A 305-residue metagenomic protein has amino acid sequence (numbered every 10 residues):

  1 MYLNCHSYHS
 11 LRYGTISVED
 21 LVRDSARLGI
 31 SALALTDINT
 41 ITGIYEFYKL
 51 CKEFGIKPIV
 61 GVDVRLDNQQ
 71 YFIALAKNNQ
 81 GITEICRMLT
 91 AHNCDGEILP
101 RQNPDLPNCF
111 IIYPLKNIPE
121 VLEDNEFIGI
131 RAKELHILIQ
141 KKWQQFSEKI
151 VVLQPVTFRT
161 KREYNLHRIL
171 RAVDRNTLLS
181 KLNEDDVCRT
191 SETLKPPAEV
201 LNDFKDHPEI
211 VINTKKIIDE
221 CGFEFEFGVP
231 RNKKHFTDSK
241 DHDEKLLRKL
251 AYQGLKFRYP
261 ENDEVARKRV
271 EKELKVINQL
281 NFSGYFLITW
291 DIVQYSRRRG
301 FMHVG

Functional and structural regions predicted by a protein language model:
Y2-A32, I38-V152, V156, R162 (+3 more regions): Extended substrate/RNA-proximal surfaces in nucleic-acid metabolism proteins
Y2-Y8, G29-A34, N125-I130, K195-V200 (+3 more regions): Glycine- and acidic
L11, A34-D37, F204, D263 (+1 more regions): A generic secondary-structure micro-motif detector that highlights 1-2 residue hydrophobic/ambivalent hotspots embedded
V18-D20, D186-V187, D263-V265: Short hydrophobic/aromatic-rich motifs at helix boundaries and adjacent loops
A34, V60, V151-V152, F227 (+2 more regions): A generic structural-conservation signal
F72, N165-L246: Active-site or pore-adjacent capping/gating segments
D206-G305: Non-catalytic structural connector segments
